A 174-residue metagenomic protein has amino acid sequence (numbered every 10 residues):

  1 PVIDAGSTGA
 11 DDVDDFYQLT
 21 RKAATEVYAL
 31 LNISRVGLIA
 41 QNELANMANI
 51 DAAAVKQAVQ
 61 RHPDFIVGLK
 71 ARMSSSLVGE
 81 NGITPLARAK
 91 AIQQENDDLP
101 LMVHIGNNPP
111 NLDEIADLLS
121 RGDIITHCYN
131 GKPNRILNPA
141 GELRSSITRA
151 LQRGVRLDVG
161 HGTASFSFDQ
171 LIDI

Functional and structural regions predicted by a protein language model:
V2-S74: Divalent-metal coordination cores built from histidine and acidic residues
G6-G9, A45-N49, L77-T84, P100-N111 (+1 more regions): Active-site glycine- and acidic-residue-rich loops that bind and position anionic ligands or nucleotide-like cofactors
D14-N32, A89-D98, I147-G154: Alpha-helix-loop-beta-strand connector modules within alpha/beta enzyme cores
D14-Y17, E80-L86, P109-L119, N138-P139 (+1 more regions): Distinct, well-ordered alpha-helical segments
E26-Y28, I66-K70, D98-M102, D123-I124 (+2 more regions): Structural preference for beta-strand elements that scaffold enzyme active sites
P63, G68-Q93, P100: Aromatic- and glycine-enriched pocket-lining scaffold segments that form the walls of small-molecule binding clefts
Q93-P139: Loop-centered beta-sheet repeat module
R121-I124, Y129-I174: Active-site-adjacent C-terminal substructures of enzyme catalytic domains
